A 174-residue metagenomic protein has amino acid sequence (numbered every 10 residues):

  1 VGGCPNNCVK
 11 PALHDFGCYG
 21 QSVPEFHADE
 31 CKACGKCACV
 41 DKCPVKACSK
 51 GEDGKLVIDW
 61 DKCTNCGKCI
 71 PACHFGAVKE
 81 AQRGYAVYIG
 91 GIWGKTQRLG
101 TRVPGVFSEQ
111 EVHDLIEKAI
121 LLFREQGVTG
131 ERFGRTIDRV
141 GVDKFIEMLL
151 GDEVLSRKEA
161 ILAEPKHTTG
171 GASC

Functional and structural regions predicted by a protein language model:
V1-G3, K32-A33, G51, Y88-G90: Core alpha/beta catalytic barrel or barrel-like domain that forms the active/cofactor pocket in diverse metabolic
V1-P24, V142-L150: A gly/ser-rich beta-alpha-beta helix-loop segment of oxidoreductase catalytic cores
H14-P71, A77-A81, K95-T96, G100-T101: Ferredoxin-like iron-sulfur electron-transfer modules
P44-C48, P71-V78, E117-T129, L150-V154: Generic secondary-structure signature for well-ordered alpha-helical cores
K55, A81-A86, G90-G94, P104 (+2 more regions): Extended, low-polarity segments enriched in aliphatic/aromatic residues
W93-V128: A hydrophobic, small-residue-rich beta->alpha segment in the mid-to-C-terminal subdomain of diverse proteins
E125-R139, L155-E164: Flexible, glycine/charged-enriched surface loops at secondary-structure junctions
E147-L150, S156-C174: Long C-terminal interaction/binding lobes of large macromolecular proteins
